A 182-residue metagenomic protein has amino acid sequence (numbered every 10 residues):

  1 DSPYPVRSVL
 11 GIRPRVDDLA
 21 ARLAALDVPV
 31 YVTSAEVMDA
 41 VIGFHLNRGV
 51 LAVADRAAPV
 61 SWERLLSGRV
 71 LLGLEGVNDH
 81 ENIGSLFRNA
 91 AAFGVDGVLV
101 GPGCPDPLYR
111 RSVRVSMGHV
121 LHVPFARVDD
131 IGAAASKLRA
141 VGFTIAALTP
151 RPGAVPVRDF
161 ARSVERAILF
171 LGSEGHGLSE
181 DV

Functional and structural regions predicted by a protein language model:
D1-H45, T144: N-terminal positively charged helical leader segments and presequences
D1-P5, G11, Y31, P59-G153: RNA substrate-binding interface of SAM-dependent RNA methyltransferases
D17-A20, P105-S112, G177-V182: Short, glycine/polar-rich helix-capping loops at beta-to-alpha or helix-loop-helix junctions that flank or form
L26, V50, V115-H119, T144 (+1 more regions): Short, hinge-like loop/turn segments at secondary-structure boundaries
L26, W62, L178-V182: Acidic-glycine-rich active-site phosphate/pyrophosphate-binding loop
G43-S67: Acidic/glycine-rich phosphate/pyrophosphate-binding loops and surrounding catalytic core that coordinate Mg2+
A146-V182: Active-site/ligand-binding-proximal alpha/beta "capping" segment
